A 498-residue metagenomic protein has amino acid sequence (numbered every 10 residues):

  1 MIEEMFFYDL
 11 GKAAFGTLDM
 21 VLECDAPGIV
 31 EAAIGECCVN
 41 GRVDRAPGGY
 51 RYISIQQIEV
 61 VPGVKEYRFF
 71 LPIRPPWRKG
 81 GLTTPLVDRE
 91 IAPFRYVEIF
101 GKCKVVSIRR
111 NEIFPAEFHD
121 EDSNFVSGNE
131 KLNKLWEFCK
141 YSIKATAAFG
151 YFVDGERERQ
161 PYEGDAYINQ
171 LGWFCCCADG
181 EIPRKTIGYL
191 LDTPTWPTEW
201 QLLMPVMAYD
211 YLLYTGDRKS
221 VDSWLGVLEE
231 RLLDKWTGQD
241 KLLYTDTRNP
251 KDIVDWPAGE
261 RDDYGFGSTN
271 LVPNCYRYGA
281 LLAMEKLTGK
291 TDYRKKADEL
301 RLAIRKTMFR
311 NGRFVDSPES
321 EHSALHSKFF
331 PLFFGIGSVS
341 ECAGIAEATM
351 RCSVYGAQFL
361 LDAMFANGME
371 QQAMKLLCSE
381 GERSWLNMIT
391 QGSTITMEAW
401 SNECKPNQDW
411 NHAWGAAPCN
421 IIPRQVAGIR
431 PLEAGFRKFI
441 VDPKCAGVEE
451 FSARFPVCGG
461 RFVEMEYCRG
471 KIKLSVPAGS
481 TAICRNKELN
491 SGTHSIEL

Functional and structural regions predicted by a protein language model:
M1-G150, D165, D179-I187, K219 (+1 more regions): Extracellular/oxidizing-compartment recognition motifs
T17-L22, I29, A33-I34, V97 (+6 more regions): Alpha-helical support elements that line or immediately flank enzyme active sites and cofactor-binding pockets
V105-E181, K185, T195, E199-V206 (+3 more regions): Active-site acid/base region of carbohydrate-active enzymes
L191-T195, A343-C352, S379-R383: Solenoid-like repeat scaffolds
L213, R218, V254-G267, V315-S317 (+5 more regions): Short beta-alpha connecting loops at secondary-structure transitions that line or flank enzyme active sites
N274-K286: Conserved, charged catalytic cores of large soluble enzymes
L302, Q371-L498: Non-catalytic C-terminal accessory modules of carbohydrate-active enzymes
M350-E380: Repeat-solenoid scaffold signature
